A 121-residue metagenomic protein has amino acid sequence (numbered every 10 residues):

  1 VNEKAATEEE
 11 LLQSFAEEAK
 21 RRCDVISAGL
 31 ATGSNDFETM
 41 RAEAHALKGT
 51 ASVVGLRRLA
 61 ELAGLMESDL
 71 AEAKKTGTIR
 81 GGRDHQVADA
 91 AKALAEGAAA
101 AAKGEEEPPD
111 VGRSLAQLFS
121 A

Functional and structural regions predicted by a protein language model:
V1-A121: Non-catalytic helical tethers at domain boundaries
